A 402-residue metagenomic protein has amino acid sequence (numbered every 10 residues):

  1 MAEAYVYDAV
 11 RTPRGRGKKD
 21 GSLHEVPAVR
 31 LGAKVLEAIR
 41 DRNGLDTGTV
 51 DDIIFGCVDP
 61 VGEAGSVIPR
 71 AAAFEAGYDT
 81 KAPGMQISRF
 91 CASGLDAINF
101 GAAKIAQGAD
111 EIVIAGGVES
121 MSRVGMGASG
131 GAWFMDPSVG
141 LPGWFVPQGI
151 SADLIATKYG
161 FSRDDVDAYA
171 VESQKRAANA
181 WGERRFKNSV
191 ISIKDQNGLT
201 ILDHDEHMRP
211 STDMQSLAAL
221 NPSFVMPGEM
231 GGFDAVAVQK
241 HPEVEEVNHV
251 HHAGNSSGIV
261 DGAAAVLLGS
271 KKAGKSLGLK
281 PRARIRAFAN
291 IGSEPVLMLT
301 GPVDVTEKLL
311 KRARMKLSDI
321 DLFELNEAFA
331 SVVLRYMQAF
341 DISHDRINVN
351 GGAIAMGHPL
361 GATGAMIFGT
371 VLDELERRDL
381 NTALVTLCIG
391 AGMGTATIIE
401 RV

Functional and structural regions predicted by a protein language model:
M1-G17: N-terminal amphipathic/basic leader segments beginning at the initiator methionine
V10-P13, H24-K34, R42-G44, A168-K271 (+2 more regions): N-terminal extracellular/periplasmic Venus flytrap/periplasmic-binding protein-like
R14-D41, D59-G62, P83-N99, E111 (+9 more regions): Active-site pocket-shaping loop/turn-to-helix segments
S22-V113, G117-F134, S138, V190-H204 (+2 more regions): Conserved beta-ketoacyl condensing-enzyme motif
P27, C57-E111, G131, G143-D153 (+4 more regions): Conserved catalytic cysteine-centered active-site region of acyl-thioester-dependent Claisen-condensing enzymes
I87-V118, A156-F186, A265-K272, P359-L380 (+1 more regions): Active-site-proximal alpha-helical scaffold in enzymes
D153, S189, Q196, R286-A355: Active-site pocket-lining segment
